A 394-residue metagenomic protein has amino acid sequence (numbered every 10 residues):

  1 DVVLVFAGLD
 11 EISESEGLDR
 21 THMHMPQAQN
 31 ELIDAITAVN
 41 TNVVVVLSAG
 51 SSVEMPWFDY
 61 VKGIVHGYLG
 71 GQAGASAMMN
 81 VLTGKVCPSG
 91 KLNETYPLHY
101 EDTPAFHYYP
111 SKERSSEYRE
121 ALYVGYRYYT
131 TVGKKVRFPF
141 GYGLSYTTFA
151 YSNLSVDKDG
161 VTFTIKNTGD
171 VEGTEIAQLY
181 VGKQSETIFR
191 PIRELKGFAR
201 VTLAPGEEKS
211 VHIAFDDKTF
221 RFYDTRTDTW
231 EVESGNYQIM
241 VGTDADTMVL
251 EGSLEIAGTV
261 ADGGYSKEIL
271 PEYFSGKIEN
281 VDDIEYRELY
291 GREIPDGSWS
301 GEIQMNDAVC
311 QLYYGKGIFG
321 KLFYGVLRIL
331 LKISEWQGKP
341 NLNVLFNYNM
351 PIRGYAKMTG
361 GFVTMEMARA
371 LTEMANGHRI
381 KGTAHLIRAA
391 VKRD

Functional and structural regions predicted by a protein language model:
A7-P26: Glycine/threonine-rich flexible loop motifs
E14-D19, F58, P191-I192, Y223-D224: Short acidic, glycine/proline-rich loop/turn micro-motifs
A28-I33, V43-V45, I64, M78 (+1 more regions): Extended, hydrophobic alpha-helical segments in both membrane/secreted and soluble proteins
A38-V43, Y60-K62: A short helix->loop->beta-strand "cap" motif at the edges of active sites that frequently abuts
S48-T174, S234, I239-G242: Secreted, periplasmic, or luminal enzymes acting at the cell surface/secretory milieu
Y123, V132-K135, L144-G291, Y324-L331 (+1 more regions): Intrinsically disordered, low-complexity Ser/Thr/Gly-rich stretches
E255-D394: Intrinsically disordered, low-complexity regulatory regions in eukaryotic proteins
